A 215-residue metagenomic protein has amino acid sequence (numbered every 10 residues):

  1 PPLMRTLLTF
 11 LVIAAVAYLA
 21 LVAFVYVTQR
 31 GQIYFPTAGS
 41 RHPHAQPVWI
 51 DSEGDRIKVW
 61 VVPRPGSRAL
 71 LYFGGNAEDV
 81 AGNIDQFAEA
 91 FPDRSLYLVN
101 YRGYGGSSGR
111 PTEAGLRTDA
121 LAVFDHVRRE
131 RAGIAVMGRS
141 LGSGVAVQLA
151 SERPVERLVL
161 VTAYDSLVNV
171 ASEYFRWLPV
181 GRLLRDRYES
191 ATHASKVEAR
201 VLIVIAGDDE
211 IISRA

Functional and structural regions predicted by a protein language model:
T6, F10-D51: An N-terminal hydrophobic leader/cap segment in hydrolases
R56-H126, G144, A150: Membrane-embedded segments
Y101, V155, V159-N169, D186-S190: Active-site nucleophile loop of the alpha/beta-hydrolase fold
G133-G138, V161, V204: Short beta-strand immediately N-terminal to the catalytic nucleophile in serine-hydrolase-like folds
G138-G142, A146: Gly/Ala-rich beta-loop-alpha elbow adjacent to hydrolase catalytic centers
P179-H193, E198-A199: Active-site nucleophile elbow and catalytic-triad environment of alpha/beta-hydrolase enzymes
V197-E198, L202-D209: Short beta-strand/loop motif that positions the catalytic acidic residue of the alpha/beta-hydrolase fold
E210-A215: Conserved alpha/beta-hydrolase "acid-adjacent" motif
